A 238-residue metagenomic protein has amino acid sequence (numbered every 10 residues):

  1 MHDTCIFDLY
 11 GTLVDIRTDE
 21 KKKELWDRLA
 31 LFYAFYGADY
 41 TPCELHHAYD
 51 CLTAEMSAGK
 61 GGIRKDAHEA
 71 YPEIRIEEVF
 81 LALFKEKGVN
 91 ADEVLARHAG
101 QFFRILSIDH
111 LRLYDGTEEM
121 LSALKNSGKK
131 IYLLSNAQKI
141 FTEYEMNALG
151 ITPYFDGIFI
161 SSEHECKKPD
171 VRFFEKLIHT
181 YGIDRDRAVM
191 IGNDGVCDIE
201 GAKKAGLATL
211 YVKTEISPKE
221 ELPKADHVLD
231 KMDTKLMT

Functional and structural regions predicted by a protein language model:
M1-F7, D15-D19, A34-C43, A96 (+3 more regions): Asp-based, Mg2+/Mn2+-dependent phosphohydrolase catalytic module
E20-Y33: Basic, amphipathic juxtamembrane/active-site segments that coordinate anionic phosphate or diphosphate groups
L25, R75-V79, Q138: Hydrophobic/aromatic residues within well-ordered alpha-helical segments
R28, V79, G116, F173: Charged catalytic carboxylate motif
A30, P42-Q101: A metal-dependent, Asp-based hydrolase signature
A54-A67, I108-D115, K204, A208: Short amphipathic alpha-helical segments at helix boundaries and their inter-helical linkers
A70-E78, K85, D92-E93, R104-Y132 (+1 more regions): Short, acidic loop-to-helix structural element flanking the phosphoryl-transfer center in phosphate-processing enzymes
